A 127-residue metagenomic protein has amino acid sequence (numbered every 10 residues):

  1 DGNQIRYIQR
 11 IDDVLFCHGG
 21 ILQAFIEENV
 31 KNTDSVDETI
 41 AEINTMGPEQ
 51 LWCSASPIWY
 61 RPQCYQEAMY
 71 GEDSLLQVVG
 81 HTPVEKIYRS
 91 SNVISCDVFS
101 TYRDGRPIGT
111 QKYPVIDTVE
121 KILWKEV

Functional and structural regions predicted by a protein language model:
D1-G71: Active-site-proximal loop/helix segment associated with metal-binding centers of metalloenzymes
Y7-H18, Q77-V79, S95, K125: A structural signal for short, well-ordered beta-strand segments and their strand-loop junctions that often border
E27-W52, C96, G105-V127: A signal for specific C-terminal beta-sheet/loop modules enriched in small/flexible residues with GP/PG/PP motifs
Q63-W124: Conserved beta-sheet core of the metallophosphoesterase superfamily
